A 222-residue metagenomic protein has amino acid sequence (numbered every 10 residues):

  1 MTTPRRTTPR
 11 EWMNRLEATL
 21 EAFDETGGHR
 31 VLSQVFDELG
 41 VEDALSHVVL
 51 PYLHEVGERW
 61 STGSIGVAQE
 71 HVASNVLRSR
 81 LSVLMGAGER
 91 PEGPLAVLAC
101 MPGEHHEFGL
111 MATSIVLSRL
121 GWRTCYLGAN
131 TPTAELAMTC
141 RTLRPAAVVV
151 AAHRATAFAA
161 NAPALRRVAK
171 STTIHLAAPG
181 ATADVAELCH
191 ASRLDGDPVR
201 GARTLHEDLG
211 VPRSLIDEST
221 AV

Functional and structural regions predicted by a protein language model:
M1-G88: Long amphipathic alpha-helical segments
V31, T139-T142, T204, D208: CheY-like receiver
S79-T173: Conserved mid-sequence domains
V97, H175, S192-L194: Hydrophobic/aromatic beta-strand patches that form the interior of the parallel beta-sheet core in alpha/beta enzyme
T172-G180: Short beta-strand elements of ligand-binding domains
P179-V222: Peripheral docking tails and interdomain loops at the edges of cofactor- or intermediate-handling domains
